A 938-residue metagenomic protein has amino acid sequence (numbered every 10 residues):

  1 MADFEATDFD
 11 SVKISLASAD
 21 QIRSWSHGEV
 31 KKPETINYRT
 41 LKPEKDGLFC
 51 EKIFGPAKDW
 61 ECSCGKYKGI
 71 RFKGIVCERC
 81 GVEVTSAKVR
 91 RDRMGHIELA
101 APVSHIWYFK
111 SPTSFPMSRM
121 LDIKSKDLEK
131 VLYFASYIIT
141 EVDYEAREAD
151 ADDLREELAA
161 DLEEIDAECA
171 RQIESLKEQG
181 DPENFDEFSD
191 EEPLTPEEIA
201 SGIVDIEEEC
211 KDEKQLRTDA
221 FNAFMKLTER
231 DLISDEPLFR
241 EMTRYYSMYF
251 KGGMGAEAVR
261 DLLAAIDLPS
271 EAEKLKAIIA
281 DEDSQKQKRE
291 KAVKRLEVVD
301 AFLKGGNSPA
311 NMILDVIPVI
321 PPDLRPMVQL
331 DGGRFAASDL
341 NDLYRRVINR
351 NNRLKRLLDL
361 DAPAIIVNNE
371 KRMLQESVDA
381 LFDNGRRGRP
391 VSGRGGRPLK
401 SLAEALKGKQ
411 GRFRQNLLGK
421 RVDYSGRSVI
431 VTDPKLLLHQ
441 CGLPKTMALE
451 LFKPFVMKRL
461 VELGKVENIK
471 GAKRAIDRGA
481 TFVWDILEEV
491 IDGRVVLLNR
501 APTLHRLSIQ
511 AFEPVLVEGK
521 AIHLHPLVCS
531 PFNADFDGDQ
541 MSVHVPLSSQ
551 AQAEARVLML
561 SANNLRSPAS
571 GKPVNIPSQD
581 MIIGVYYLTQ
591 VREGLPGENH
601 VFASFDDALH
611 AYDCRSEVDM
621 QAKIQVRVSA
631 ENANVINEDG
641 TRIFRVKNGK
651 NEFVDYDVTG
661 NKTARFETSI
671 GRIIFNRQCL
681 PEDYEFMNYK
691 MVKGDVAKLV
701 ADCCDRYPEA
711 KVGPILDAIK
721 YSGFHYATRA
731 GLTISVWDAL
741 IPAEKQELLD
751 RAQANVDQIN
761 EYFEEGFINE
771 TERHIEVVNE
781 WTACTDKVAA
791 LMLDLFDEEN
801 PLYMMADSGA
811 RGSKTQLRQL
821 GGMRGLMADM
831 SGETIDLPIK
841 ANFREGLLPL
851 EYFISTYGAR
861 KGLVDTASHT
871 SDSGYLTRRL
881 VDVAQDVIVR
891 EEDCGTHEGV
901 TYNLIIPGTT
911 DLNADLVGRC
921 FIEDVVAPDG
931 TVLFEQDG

Functional and structural regions predicted by a protein language model:
M1-S508, P514, E682-Y684: Extended, highly charged clamp/arch subdomains and adjacent linkers that form or line substrate-binding channels
Q21, V76-E78, V84, A223 (+12 more regions): N-terminal non-catalytic structural scaffold regions of very large proteins
P33-N37, D315-R325, E404, N533 (+2 more regions): Active-site-adjacent bridging/hinge elements
L48, K52, K66, I70-R71 (+30 more regions): Hydrophobic alpha-helical scaffolding
C62-C64, R71-C77, L324-R353, L417-L443 (+7 more regions): Conserved phosphate/anionic-ligand binding catalytic regions in large, soluble enzymes, centered on
I75, G81-S111, D342, R346-D383 (+9 more regions): Catalytic or ion-translocation cores adjacent to nucleophile or general acid/base/metal-coordination motifs in diverse
S338, L354-G385, E450-E467, Y726-S813 (+6 more regions): Extended, well-ordered alpha-helical scaffold/bundle regions in very large, multi-domain proteins
K435, Q440-A534, D539-K711, Y721 (+1 more regions): Conserved, carboxylate-rich catalytic/transport cores that coordinate ions
